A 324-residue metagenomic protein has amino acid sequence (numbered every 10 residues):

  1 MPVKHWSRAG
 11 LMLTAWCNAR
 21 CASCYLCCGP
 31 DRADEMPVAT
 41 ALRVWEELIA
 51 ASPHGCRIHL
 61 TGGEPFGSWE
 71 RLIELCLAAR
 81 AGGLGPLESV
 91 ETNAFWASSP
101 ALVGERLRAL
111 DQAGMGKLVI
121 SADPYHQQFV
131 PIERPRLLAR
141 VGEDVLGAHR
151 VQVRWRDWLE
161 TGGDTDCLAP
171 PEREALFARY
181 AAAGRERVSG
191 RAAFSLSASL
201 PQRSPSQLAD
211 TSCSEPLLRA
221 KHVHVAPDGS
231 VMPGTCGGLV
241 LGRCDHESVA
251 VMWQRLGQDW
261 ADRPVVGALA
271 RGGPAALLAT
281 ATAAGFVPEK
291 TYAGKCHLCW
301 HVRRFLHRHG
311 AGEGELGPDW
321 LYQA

Functional and structural regions predicted by a protein language model:
M1-P86, V90-T92, A97, A101-L102: Conserved alpha-helical substructure of the radical SAM core
W6-R8, P53-R57, G85-L87, A113-K117 (+3 more regions): A general structural motif
A15, E64, T92-A94, P124 (+3 more regions): Short, flexible loop/turn elements at secondary-structure junctions
C17, C21-C24, P216, G229 (+2 more regions): Short cysteine clusters
P30-R32, G67-S68, A97-S99, H126-V130 (+3 more regions): Short catalytic/ligand-binding loop motif for oxyanion handling, primarily in non-cytosolic enzymes, centered on
V103-L107: Acidic, amphipathic alpha-helical patches
R108-E247, V251-R255: Radical SAM enzyme [4Fe-4S]-AdoMet core and its adjacent flexible, acidic and glycine-rich loops/tails across
G238-A324: Flexible mid-to-C-terminal extensions adjoining Fe-S/redox cofactors in radical SAM and related proteins
